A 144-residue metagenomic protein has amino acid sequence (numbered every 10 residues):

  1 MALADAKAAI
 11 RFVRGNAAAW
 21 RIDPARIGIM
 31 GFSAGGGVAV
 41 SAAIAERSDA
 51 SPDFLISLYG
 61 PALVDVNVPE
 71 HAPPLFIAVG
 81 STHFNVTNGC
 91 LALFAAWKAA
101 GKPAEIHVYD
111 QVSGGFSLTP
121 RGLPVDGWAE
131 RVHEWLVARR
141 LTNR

Functional and structural regions predicted by a protein language model:
M1-A4, V64-F76, F84, G115-A129 (+1 more regions): Accessory recognition modules or surfaces
A4-A72: Primarily recognizes the serine-hydrolase "nucleophile elbow" in alpha/beta-hydrolase and SGNH/GDSL folds
A6-I10, F94, H133: Generic structural signal for well-ordered alpha-helices, preferentially at hydrophobic/aromatic core positions
V13, A17, W97, L136: Hydrophobic pocket-lining residues that define ligand/cofactor binding sites across diverse proteins
D53-V108: The feature captures the conserved acid-bearing segment of alpha/beta-hydrolase catalytic domains
A100-R144: C-terminal catalytic histidine-bearing segment of alpha/beta-hydrolase fold enzymes
